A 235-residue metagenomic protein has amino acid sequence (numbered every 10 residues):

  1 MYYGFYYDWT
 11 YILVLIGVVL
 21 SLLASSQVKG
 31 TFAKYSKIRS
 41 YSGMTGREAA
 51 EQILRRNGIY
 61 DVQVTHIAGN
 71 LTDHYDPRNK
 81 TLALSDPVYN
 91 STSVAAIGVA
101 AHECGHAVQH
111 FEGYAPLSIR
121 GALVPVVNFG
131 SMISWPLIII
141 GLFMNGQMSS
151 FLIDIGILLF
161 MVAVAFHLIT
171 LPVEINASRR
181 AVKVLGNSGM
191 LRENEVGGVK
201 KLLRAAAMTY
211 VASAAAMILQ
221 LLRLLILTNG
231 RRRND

Functional and structural regions predicted by a protein language model:
M1-F5, S25-G130, A165-D235: Polar-ligand-bearing catalytic/cofactor-coordination segments of membrane-embedded or membrane-tethered inner-membrane
Y2, I140-I155, L227-D235: Membrane-interfacial helix-loop-helix connectors in multipass membrane proteins
Y6-V14, M148-L158: Hydrophobic alpha-helical transmembrane segments
T10-K34: N-terminal signal-anchor transmembrane alpha helix
V14, S131, W135, I157-F160 (+1 more regions): Residues within membrane-spanning alpha-helices of integral membrane proteins, especially the hydrophobic core/packing
G17-L23, G141, L159-T170: Alpha-helical transmembrane segments of multi-pass membrane proteins
V18-A24, L152-D154, V196: Short hydrophobic/aromatic-rich motifs at helix boundaries and adjacent loops
V124-S149: Post-HExxH zinc-binding segment in Zn-dependent metallohydrolases
